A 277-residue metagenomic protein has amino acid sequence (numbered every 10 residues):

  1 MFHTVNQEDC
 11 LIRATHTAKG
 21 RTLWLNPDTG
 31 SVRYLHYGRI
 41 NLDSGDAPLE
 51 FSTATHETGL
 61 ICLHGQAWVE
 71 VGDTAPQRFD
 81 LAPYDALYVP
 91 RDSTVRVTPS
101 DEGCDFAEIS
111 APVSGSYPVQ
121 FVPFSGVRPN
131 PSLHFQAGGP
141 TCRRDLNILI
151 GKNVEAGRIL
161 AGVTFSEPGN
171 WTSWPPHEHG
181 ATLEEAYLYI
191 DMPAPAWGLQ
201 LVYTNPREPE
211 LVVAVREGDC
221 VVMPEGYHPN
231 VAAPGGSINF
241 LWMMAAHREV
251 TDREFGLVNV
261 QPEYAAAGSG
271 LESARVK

Functional and structural regions predicted by a protein language model:
M1-E50, E57-C62, P262-G268, A274-K277: Hydrophobic, proline/glycine-rich low-complexity stretches
T15-L49, P140-E185: A short glycine-rich, His/Asp/Glu-containing loop-to-beta-strand
T29-V32, H36-S100, C104: Extended, compositionally biased flexible segments
P48-A54, F79, T98, S173-H179 (+2 more regions): Short histidine-centered beta-strand/loop micro-motifs that create catalytic or ligand/metal-coordination sites
F51-T74, A181-D219: Glycine- and acidic-residue-biased ligand/ion/polar-headgroup-sensing regions
L81-S100, A111, A214-G235: Conserved metal-binding segment of the jelly-roll/cupin
P99, E108-V113, I148-K152, V163-P168 (+2 more regions): Short, structured patches in soluble enzyme cores that scaffold and shape functional sites
G103-D145, L201-Y203, P234-G236, L241-K277: Double-stranded beta-helix
